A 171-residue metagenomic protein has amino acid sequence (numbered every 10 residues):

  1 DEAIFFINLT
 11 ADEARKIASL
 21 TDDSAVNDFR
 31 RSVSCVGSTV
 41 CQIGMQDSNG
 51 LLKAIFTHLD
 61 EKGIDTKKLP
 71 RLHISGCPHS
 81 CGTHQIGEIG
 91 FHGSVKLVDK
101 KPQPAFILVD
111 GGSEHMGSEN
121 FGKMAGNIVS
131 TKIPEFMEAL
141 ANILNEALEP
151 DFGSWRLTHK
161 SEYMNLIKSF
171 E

Functional and structural regions predicted by a protein language model:
D1-K101: Small-residue-enriched alpha-helical segments and adjacent helix-cap loops that form tight helix-helix packing
N8, N27-D28, D47-N49, N120 (+3 more regions): Detector for Asparagine
D12-E13, F106-V109, Y163: Generic recognition of long tandem-repeat/solenoid scaffolds
H58, F136-A139, I143, W155 (+1 more regions): Residues that form generic nucleotide/phosphate-binding pockets
G90-P150: Mobile "lid/hinge" segments at catalytic clefts and subdomain interfaces of large enzymes
E146-A147, F152-E171: Radical SAM enzyme core and accessory elements
